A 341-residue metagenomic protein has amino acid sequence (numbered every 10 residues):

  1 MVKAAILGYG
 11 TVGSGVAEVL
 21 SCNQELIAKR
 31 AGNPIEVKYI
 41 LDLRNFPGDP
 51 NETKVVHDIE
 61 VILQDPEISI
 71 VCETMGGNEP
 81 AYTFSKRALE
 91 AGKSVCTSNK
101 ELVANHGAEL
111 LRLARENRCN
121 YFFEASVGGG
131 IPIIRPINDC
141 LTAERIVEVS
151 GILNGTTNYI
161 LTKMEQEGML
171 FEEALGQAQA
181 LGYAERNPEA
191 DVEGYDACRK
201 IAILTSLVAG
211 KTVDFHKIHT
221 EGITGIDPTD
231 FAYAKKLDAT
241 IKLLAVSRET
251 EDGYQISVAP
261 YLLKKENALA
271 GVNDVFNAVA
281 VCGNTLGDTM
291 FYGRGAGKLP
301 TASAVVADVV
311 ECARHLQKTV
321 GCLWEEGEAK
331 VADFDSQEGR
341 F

Functional and structural regions predicted by a protein language model:
Y9: Glycine-rich Rossmann-fold phosphate-binding loop(s) that bind the pyrophosphate of adenine dinucleotide cofactors
G13-S14: N-terminal Rossmann-fold NAD(P) dinucleotide-binding loop
C22-D49: NAD(P)-binding Rossmann-fold cofactor-contacting core
V55-S98: Rossmann-fold NAD(P) dinucleotide-binding segment
I68, R115-D196, I203: Rossmann-like NAD(P)H-binding beta-loop-alpha module
A81-A91, S98-D139: Rossmann-fold NAD(P)-binding glycine/threonine-rich loop
L175-G271, F276-A278: Substrate-binding/catalytic subdomain of NAD(P)-dependent oxidoreductase enzymes
A304, V309-F341: A conserved regulatory-domain signal marking ACT and ACT-like small-molecule sensing domains and adjacent regulatory
